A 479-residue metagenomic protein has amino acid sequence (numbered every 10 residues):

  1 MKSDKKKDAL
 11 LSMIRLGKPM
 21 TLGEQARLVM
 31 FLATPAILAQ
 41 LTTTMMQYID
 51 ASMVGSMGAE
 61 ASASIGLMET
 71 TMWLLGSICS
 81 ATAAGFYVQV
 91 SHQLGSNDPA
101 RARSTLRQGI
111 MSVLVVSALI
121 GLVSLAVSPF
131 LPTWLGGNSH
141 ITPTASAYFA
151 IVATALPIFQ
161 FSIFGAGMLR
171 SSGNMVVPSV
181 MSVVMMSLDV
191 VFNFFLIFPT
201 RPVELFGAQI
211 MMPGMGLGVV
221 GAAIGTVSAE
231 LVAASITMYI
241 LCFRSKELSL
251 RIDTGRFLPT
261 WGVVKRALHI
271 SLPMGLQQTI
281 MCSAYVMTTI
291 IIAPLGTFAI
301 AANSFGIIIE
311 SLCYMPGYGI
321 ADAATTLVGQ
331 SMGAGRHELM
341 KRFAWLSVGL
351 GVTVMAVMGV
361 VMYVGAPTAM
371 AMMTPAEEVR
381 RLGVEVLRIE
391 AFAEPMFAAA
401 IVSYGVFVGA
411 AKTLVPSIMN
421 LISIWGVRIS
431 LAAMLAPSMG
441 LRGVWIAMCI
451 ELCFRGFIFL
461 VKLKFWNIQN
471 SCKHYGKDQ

Functional and structural regions predicted by a protein language model:
M1-A36, V90-P157, E204-S271, V328-A393 (+1 more regions): Short alpha-helical transmembrane segments in multi-pass integral membrane proteins
G17-S52, S56-M57, W73-G85, Q89 (+6 more regions): N-terminal transmembrane alpha-helices
F31-D50, I151, S162, A229-A233 (+4 more regions): Transmembrane helical elements of multi-pass membrane transporters/channels
Q40-L41, S77, S117, G121 (+12 more regions): Residue-level hotspots within the lipid-embedded alpha helices of multi-pass solute transporters
L41-A63, P132-S139, F195-T200, A208-Q209 (+5 more regions): Helix-terminus/linker motif at the lipid-water interface of multi-pass membrane proteins
T43, Q47-D50, V54, G76-A83 (+16 more regions): Alpha-helical transmembrane segments and their lipid-water interface positions in multi-pass membrane proteins
S62-L125, F159-P178, T289, A302-A366 (+1 more regions): Small-residue-rich hydrophobic transmembrane alpha-helices
A83, Y87, V152-R170, P178-M186 (+5 more regions): Short runs within selected transmembrane alpha-helices of multi-pass transporters and secretion channels
